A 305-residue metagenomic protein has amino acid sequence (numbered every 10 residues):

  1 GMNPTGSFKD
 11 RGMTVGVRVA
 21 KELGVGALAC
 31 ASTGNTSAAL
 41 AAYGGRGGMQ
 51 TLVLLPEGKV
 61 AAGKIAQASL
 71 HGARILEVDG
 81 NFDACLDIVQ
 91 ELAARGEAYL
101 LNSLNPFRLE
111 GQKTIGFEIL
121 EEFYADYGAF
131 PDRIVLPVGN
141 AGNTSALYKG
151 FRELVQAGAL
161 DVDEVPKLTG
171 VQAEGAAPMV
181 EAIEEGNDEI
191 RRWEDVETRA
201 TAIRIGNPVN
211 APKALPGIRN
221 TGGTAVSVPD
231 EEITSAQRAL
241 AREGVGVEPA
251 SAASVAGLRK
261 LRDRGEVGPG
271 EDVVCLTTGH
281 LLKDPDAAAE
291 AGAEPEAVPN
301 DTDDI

Functional and structural regions predicted by a protein language model:
G1-I305: PLP-dependent amino-acid enzyme catalytic core
